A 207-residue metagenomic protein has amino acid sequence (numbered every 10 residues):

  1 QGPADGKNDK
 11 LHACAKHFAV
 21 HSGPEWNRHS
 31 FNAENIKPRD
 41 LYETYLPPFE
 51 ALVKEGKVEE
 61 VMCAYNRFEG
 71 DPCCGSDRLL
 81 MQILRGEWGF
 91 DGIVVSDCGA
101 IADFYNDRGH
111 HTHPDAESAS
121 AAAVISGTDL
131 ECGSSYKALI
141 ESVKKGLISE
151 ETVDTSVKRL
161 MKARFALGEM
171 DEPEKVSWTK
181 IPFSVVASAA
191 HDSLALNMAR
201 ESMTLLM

Functional and structural regions predicted by a protein language model:
Q1-M207: Glycoside hydrolase catalytic-domain context in secreted enzymes
